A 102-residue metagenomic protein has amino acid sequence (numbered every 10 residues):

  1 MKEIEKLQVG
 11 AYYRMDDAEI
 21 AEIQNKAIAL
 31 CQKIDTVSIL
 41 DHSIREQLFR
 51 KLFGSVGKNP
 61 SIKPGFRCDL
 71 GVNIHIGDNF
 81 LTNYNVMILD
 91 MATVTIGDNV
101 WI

Functional and structural regions predicted by a protein language model:
M1-N59: Terminal amphipathic alpha-helical/low-complexity segments used for targeting or macromolecular assembly
D16, G71-V72: Secondary-structure boundary/capping motif
K58-C68, I74, D78-V86, V94 (+1 more regions): A structural motif detector for beta-strand N-caps
